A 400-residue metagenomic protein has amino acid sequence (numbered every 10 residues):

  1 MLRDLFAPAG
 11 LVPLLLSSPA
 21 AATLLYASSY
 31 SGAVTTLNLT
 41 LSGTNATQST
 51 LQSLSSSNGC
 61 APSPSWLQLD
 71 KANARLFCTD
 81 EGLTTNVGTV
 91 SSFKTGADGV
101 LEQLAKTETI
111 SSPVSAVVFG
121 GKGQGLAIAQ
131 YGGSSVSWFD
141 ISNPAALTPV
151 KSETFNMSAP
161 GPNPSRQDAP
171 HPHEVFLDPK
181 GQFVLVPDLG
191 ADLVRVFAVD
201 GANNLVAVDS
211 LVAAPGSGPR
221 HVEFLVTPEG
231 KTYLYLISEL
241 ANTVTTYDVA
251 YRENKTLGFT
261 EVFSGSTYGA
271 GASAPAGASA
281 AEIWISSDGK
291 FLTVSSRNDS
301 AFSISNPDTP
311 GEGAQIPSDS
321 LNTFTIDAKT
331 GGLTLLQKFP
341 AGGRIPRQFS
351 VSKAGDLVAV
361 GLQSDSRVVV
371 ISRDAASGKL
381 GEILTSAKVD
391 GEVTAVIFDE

Functional and structural regions predicted by a protein language model:
M1-T23: Fungal secretory targeting signals
A22-T23, A72-A74, G121-Q124, K180-Q182 (+3 more regions): Short coil/turn segments that connect the beta-strands within blades of beta-propeller domains
A27, C78-T79, I128, V186 (+3 more regions): Residue position within the beta-strands of beta-propeller blades
T36-T47, S92-V100, W138-T148, F197-N204 (+3 more regions): Short loop/turn segments immediately following beta-strands, especially the blade-tip and inter-blade linker loops
S56-C60, K106-I110, P164-A169, S210-P215 (+3 more regions): Surface loop/turn motifs at the tips and blade-to-blade linkers of beta-strand repeat domains
Q68, V117-V118, F176, E223 (+3 more regions): Conserved beta-strand position repeated across blades of beta-propeller domains
V100-E174: Asp-box/WD-like beta-propeller blade repeats and closely related beta-sheet repeat scaffolds
G277-Q363: Loop/turn-rich, solvent-exposed surfaces of beta-rich toroidal or solenoidal domains
